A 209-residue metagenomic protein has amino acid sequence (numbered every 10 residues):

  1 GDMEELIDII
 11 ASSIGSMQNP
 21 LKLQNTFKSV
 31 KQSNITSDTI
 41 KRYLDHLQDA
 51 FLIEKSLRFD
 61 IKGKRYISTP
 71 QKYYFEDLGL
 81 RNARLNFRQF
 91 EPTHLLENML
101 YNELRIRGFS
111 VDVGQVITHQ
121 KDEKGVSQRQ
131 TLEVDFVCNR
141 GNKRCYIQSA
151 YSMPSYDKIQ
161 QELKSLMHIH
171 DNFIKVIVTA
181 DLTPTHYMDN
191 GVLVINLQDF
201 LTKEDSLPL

Functional and structural regions predicted by a protein language model:
G1-D49, K55: Conserved helicase/translocase motor-coupling segment
D38-L209: A cross-kingdom feature that marks ATP-driven nucleic-acid transaction machinery
